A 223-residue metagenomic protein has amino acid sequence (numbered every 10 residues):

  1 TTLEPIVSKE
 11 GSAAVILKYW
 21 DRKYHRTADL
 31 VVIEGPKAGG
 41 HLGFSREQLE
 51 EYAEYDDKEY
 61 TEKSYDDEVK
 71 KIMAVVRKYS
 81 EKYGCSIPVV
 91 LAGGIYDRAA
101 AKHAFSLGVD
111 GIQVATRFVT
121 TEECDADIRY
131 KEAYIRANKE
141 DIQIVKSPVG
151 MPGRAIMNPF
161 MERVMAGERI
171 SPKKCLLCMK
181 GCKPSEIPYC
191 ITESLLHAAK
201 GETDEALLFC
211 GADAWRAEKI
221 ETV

Functional and structural regions predicted by a protein language model:
T1-K9, V32-E34, T61: Catalytic beta/alpha-barrel core
T2-S12, R169-C178: Charged, low-complexity, helix/coiled-coil-prone segments
E4-D21, I95: Active-site glycine- and acidic-residue-rich loops that bind and position anionic ligands or nucleotide-like cofactors
W20-V31, G108: Structural recognition of alpha->loop->beta junctions
A28, A38-V90, Y96-V223: Conserved active-site-proximal phosphate/metal-binding subdomains
